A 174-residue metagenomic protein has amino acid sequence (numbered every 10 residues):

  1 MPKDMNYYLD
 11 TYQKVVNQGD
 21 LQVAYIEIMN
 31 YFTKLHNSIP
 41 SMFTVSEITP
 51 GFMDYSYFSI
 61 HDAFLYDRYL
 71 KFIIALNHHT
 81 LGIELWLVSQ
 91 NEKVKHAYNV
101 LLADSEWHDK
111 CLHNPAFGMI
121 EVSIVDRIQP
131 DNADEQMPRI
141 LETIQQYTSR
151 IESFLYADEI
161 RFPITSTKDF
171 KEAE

Functional and structural regions predicted by a protein language model:
M1-Y57, D62-L65: Charge-rich, low-complexity N-terminal segments
Y7-V16, H78-I83, S123-V125: Glycine-rich, often proline-containing surface loops adjacent to acidic residues and nearby aromatics that form
D20-Y31, V94, Q136-T143, Y147: Short amphipathic alpha-helical segments
Y31-K34, S38, L101, T143 (+1 more regions): Residues that form generic nucleotide/phosphate-binding pockets
N37-M42, D104-C111: Structural alpha-beta junctions
D54-E106: Aromatic- and glycine-enriched beta-alpha-beta binding-site module
H108-Q146: Well-ordered alpha/beta subsegment
I144-E174: Charged phosphate-binding loop/patch that engages nucleotide di/tri-phosphates or the phosphate backbone of nucleic
